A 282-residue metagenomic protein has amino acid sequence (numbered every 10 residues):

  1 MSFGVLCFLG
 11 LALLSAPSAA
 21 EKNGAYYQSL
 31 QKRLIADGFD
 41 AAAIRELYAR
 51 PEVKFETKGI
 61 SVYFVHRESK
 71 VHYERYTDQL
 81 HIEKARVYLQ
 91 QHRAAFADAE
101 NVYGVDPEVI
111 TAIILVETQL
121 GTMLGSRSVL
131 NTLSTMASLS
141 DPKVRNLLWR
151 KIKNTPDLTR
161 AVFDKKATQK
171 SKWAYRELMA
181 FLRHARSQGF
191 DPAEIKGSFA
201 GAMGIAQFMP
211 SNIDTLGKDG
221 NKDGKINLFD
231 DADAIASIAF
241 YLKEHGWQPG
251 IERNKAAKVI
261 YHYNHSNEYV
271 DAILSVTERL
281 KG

Functional and structural regions predicted by a protein language model:
M1-G4, F8-G201, I205-Q207, S211-G282: Cell-wall glycan-active module
